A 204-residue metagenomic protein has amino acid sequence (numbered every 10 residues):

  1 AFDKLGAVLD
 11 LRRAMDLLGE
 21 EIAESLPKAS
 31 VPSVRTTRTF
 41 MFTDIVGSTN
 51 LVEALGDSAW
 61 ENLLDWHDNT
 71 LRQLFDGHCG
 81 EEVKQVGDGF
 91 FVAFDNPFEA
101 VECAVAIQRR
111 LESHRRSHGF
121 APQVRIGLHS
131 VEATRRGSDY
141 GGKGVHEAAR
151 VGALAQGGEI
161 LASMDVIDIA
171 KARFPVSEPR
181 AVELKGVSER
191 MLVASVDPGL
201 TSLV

Functional and structural regions predicted by a protein language model:
A1-S33: C-terminal non-catalytic interaction modules
D3, D76, A172: Short polybasic/polar patches that bind polyanions
K4-A7, D57, G80, I160: Alpha-helix boundary/capping and short turn/kink residues
M15, D88, V182: Residue-level "edge-of-site" marker
L26-C103, R110: Catalytic NTP-binding/metal-coordinating core of nucleotidyl cyclase/transferase enzymes
F91-L203: Catalytic beta-strand-to-alpha-helix segment of the class III nucleotidyl cyclase homology domain
